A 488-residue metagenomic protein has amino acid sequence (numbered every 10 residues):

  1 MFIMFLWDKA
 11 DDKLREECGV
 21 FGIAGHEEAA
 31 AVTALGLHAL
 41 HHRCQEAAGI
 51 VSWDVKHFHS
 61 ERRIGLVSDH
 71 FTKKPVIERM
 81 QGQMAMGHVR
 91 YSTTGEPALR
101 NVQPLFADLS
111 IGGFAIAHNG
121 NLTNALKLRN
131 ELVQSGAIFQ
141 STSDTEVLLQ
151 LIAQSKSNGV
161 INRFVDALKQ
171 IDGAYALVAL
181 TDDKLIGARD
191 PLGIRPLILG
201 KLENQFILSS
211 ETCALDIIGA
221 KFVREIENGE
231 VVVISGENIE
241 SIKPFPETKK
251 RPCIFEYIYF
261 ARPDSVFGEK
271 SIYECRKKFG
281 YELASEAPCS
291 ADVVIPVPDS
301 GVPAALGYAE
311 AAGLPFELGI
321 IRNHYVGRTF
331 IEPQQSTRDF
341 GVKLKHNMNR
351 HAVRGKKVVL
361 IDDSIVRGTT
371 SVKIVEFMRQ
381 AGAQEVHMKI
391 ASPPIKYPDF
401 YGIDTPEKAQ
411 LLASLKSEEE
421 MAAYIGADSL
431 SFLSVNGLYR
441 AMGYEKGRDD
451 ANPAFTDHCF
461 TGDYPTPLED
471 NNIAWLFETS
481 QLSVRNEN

Functional and structural regions predicted by a protein language model:
F2-N228, V233-A291, V297, E385 (+1 more regions): Conserved short alpha-helical segments that host acidic/polar catalytic motifs at enzyme active sites
A137, S157-N158, P288-D292, E310-E317 (+2 more regions): Secondary-structure transition/capping motifs at alpha-helix termini and the adjoining loop/turn into the next element
S141, E146, F316-G327, Y424-M442: A conserved beta-strand->alpha-helix junction
V147-N158, P298, E310-V326: Amphipathic alpha-helical
D183, G219-E225, E376-N488: PRPP-dependent phosphoribosyltransferase catalytic core
A214, E286, M348-A352, K356-E376 (+1 more regions): Phosphate/diphosphate-binding loops
V294, G301-Y308, A312, F316 (+2 more regions): Extended, hydrophobic alpha-helical segments in both membrane/secreted and soluble proteins
G313-V358, T369, K396-D404: Short, glycine/charge-rich flexible loops or terminal/linker lids adjacent to PRPP-binding catalytic cores
